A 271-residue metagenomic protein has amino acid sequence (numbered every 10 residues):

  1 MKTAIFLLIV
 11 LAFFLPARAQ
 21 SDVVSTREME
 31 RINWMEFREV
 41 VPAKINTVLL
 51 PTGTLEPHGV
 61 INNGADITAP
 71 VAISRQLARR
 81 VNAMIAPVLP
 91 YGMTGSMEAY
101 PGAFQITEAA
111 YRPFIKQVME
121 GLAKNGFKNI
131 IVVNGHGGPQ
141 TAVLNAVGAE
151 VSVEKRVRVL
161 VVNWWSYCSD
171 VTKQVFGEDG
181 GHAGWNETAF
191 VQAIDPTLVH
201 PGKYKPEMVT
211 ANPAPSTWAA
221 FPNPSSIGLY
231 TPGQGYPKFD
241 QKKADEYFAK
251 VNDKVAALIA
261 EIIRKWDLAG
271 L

Functional and structural regions predicted by a protein language model:
I5-F14: Bacterial N-terminal signal peptides
L15-A19: Sec/Tat signal peptide C-region and signal peptidase I cleavage site
Q20-A83, P87-S96, P101-A109, P113-I131 (+1 more regions): Extended, histidine- and acidic-residue-enriched regions that form the cofactor-binding/catalytic faces
